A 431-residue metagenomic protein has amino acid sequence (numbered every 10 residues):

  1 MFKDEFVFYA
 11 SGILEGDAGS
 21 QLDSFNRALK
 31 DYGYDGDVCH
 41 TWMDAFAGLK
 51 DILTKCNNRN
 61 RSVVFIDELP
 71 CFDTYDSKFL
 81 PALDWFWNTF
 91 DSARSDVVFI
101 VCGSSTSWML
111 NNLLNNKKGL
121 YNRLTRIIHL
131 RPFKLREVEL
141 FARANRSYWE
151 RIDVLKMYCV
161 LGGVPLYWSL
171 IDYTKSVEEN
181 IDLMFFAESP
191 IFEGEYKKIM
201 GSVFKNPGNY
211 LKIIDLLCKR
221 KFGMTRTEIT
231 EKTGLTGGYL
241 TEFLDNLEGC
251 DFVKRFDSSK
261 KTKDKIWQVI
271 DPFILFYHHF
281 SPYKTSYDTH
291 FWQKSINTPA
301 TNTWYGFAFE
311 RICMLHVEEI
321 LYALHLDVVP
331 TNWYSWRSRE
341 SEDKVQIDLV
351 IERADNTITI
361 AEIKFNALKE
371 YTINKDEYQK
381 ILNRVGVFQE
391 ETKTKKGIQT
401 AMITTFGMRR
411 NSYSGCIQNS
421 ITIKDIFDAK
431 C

Functional and structural regions predicted by a protein language model:
M1-S295, P299, T400: Phosphate-binding site recognition
S259, W267-C431: A cross-kingdom feature that marks ATP-driven nucleic-acid transaction machinery
